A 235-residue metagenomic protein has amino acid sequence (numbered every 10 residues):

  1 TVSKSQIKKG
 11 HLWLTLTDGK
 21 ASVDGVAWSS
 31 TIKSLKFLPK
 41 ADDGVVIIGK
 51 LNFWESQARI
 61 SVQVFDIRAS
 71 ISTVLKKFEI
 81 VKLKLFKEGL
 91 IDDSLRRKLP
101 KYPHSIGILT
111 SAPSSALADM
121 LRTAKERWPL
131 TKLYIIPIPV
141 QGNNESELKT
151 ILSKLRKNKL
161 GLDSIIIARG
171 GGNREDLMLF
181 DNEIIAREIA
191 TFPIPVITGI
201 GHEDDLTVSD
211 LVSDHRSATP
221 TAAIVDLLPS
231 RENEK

Functional and structural regions predicted by a protein language model:
T1-K4, E232-E234: Short, intrinsically disordered, charge-balanced linker/junction segments flanking boundaries in proteins
T1-V2, K40-F53: OB-fold and OB-like beta-barrel modules that bind single-stranded nucleic acids
V2-K8, E55-S56, S70: Short, conserved beta-turn/loop elements at beta-strand boundaries and strand-helix junctions
K9-L12, F53-V62: Short, Lys/Arg- and Gly-enriched loop/turn segments at beta-strand edges
K9-S29: OB-fold (S1/OB) nucleic-acid-binding surfaces
L16, K40, F180-D181: Internal gly/pro-rich beta-alpha loop/helix module that stabilizes soluble enzyme cofactors or their anionic handles
K33-K40, G44, Q63-P129: Extended, charge-rich, solvent-exposed interface segments
G107-K235: Short glycine/threonine-rich loop/turn motifs
